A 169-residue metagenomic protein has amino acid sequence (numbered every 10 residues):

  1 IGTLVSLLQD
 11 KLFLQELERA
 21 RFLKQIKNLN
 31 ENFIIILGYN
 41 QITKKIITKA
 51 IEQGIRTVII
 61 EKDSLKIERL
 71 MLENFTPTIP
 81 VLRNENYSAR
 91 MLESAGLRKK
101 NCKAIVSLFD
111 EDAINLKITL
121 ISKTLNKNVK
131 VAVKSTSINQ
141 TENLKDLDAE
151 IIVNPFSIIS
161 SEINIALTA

Functional and structural regions predicted by a protein language model:
I1-A169: Cytosolic regulatory regions of ion transport systems
